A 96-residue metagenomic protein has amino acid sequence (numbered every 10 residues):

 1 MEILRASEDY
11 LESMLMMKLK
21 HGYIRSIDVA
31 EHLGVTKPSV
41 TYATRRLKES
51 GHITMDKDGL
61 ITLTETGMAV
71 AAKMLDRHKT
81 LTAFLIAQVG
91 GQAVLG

Functional and structural regions predicted by a protein language model:
E2-V35: N-terminal helix-turn-helix DNA-binding core of bacterial DNA-binding proteins
E8, A72, D76-A83: Generic detection of well-ordered alpha-helical segments
S26-K57, E65: Canonical helix-turn-helix DNA-binding module
G59-R77: Basic, amphipathic "hinge/linker" alpha-helix immediately C-terminal to the N-terminal HTH DNA-binding motif
K79-G96: Amphipathic alpha-helical dimerization/coiled-coil segments that flank or bridge DNA-binding/regulatory modules
